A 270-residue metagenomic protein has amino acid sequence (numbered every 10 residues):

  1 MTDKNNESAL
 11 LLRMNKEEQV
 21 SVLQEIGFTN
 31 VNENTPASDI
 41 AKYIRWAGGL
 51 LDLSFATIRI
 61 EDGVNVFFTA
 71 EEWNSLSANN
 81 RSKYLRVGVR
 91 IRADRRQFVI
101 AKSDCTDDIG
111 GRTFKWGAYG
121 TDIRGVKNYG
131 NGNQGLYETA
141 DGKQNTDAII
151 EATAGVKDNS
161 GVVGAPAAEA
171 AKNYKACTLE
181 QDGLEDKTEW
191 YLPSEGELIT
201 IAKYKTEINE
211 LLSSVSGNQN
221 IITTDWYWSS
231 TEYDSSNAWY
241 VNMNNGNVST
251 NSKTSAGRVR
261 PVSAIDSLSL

Functional and structural regions predicted by a protein language model:
T2-D186, K253-S255, P261-L270: Short, compositionally biased
T2-V22, E195-L270: C-terminal, surface-exposed recognition/capping segments
G49, L76, Y119, P193 (+2 more regions): Enriched - but not universal
V99, W190-P193: Hydrophobic core segments of beta-strands in well-ordered, beta-rich domains
Y174-T188, E195-T206: Hydrophobic, well-ordered secondary-structure scaffolds
